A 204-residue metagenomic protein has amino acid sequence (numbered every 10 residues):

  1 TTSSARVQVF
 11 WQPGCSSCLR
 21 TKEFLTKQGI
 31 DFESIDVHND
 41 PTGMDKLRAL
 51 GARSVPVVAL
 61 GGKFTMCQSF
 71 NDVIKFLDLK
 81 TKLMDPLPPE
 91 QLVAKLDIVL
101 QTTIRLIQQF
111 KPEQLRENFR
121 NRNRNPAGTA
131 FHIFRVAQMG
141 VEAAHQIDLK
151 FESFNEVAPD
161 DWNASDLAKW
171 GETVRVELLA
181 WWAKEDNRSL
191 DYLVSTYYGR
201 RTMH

Functional and structural regions predicted by a protein language model:
T1-E33: Local sequence-structure signature of Cys/Sec-based thiol-disulfide redox active-site neighborhoods
I30-G43: Thiol-based oxidoreductase modules, predominantly thioredoxin-like and allied folds used for disulfide exchange
R48-A59, F70: Structural micro-motif
A59-D85: Non-catalytic, surface beta->alpha helical segment in thiol-disulfide oxidoreductase systems
L77-M203: Aromatic-glycine hotspot motif
